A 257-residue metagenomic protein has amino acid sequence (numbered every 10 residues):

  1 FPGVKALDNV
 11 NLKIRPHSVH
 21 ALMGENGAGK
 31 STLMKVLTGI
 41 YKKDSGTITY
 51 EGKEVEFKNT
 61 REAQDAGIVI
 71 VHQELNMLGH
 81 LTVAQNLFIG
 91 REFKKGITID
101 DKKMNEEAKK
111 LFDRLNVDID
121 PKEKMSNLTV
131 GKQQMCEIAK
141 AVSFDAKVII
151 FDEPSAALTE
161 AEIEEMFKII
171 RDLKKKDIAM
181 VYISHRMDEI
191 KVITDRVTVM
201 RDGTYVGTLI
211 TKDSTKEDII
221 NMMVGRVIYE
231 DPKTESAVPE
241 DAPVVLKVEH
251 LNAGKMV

Functional and structural regions predicted by a protein language model:
F1-V257: Glycine-rich phosphate-binding loops of nucleotide-dependent enzymes
